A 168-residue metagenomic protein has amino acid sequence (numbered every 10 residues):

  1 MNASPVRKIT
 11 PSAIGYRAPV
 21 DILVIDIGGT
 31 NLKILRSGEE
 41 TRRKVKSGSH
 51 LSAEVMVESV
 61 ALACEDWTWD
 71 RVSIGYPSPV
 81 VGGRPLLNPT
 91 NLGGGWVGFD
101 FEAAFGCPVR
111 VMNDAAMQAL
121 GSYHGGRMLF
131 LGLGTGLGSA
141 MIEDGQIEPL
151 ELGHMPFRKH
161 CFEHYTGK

Functional and structural regions predicted by a protein language model:
S4-E58, Q146-K168: Short glycine-rich, Thr/Ser-proximal phosphate-binding strand/loop in the N-terminal lobe of ATP-dependent enzymes
A18, G134-T135: Short, small/polar residue-rich loop motifs at catalytic or cofactor-binding pockets
I22-D26, R71-S73, M128-G132: Short glycine-aspartate micro-motif
L32-R36, S78, L120, L137-I142: Short beta-strand scaffold segments in enzyme catalytic cores
R36-G38, P85-L87, Y123-H124, I142-G145: Short amphipathic alpha-helical segments
G48-A61, E65-S73, S78-R127, H164-Y165: Glycine-rich phosphate-binding loop and adjoining helix at the ATP-binding site of ATP-dependent phosphoryl-transfer
G126-M128, T135-F157: Anionic-ligand binding region
